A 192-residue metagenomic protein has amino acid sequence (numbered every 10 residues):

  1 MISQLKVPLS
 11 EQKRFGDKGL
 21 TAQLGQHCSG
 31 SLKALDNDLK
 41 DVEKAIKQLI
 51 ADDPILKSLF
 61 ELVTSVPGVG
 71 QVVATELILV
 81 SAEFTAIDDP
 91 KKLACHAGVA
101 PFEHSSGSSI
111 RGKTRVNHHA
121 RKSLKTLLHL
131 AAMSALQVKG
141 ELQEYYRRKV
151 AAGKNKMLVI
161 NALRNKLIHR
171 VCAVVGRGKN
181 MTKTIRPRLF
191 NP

Functional and structural regions predicted by a protein language model:
M1-P192: A detector of single, family-specific signature residues that are central to catalytic or substrate-handling motifs
